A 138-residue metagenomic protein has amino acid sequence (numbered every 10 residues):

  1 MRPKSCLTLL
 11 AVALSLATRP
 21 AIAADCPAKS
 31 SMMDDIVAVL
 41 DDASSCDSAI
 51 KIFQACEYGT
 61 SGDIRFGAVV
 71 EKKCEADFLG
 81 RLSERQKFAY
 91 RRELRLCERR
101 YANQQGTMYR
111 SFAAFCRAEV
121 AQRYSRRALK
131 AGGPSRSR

Functional and structural regions predicted by a protein language model:
M1-T8: Bacterial N-terminal signal peptides that target proteins for export
T8-A17: Bacterial N-terminal signal peptides
A17-T18, R127: Generic low-polarity alpha-helical segments
R19-A23: Sec/Tat signal peptide C-region and signal peptidase I cleavage site
A24-R138: Mitochondrial intermembrane space
